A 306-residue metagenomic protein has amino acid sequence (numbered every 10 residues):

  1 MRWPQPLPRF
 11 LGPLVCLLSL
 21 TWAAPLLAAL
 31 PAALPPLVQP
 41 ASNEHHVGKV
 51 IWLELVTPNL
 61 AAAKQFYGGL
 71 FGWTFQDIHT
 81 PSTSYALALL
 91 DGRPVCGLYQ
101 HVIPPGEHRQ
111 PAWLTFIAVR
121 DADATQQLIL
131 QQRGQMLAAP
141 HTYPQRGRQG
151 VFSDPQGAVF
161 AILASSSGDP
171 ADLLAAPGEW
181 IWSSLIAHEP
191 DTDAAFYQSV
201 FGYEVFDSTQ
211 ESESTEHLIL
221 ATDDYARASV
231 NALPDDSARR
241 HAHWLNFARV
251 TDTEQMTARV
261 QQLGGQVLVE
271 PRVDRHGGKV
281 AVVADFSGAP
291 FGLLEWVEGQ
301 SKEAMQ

Functional and structural regions predicted by a protein language model:
M1-L14: Bacterial N-terminal signal peptides that target proteins for export
L11-P25: Bacterial N-terminal signal peptides
L26-H45, L130-I181, L185, D207-D223 (+2 more regions): Vicinal oxygen chelate
P35-A138: The feature marks the first
K49-P58, A86-A88, P104-L128, R148-S153 (+3 more regions): Vicinal oxygen chelate
E54-R93, Q131, A139-G147, V151 (+2 more regions): Core segments of cupin and vicinal oxygen chelate
A63, W73-F75, P94-C96, G106 (+10 more regions): Short loop/beta submotifs within extracellular cysteine-rich repeat domains
A228-S229, H243: Non-catalytic, C-terminal membrane-associated alpha-helical segments of glycosyltransferases
